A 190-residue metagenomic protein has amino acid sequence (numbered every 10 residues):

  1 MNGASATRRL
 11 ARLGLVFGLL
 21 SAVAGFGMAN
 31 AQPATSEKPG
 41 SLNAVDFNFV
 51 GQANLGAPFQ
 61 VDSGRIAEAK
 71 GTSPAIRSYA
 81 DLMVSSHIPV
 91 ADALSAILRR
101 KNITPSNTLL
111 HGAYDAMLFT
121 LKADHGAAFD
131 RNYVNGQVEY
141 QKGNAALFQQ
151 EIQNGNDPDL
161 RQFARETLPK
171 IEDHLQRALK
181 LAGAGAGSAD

Functional and structural regions predicted by a protein language model:
N2-G3, R9-R12, G25-D190: His/Met- and acidic-residue-enriched segments that coordinate or traffic transition-metal cofactors and support
R8-L20: Sec-dependent N-terminal signal peptides
